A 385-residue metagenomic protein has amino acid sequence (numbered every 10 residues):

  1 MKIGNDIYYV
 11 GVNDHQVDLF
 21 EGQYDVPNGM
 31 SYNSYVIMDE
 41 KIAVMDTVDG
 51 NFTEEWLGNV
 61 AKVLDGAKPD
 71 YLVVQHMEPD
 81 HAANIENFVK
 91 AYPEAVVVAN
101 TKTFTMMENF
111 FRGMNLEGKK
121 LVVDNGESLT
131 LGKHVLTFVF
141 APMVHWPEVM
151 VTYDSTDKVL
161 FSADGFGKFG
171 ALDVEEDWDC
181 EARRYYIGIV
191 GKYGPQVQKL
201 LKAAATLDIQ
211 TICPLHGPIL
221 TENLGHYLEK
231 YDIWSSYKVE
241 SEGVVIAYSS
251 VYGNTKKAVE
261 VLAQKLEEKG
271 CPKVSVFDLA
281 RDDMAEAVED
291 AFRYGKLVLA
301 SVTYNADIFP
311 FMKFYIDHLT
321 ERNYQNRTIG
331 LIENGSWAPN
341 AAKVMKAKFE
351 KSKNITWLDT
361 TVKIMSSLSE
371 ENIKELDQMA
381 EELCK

Functional and structural regions predicted by a protein language model:
K2-K62, V151-D154, K158-S162, T255: Conserved beta-strand hairpin/beta-sheet module of binuclear metal-dependent hydrolase folds, prominently
K2-N5, A99-V149, Y193-K199: Metallo-beta-lactamase
E40, N51-V98: Active-site metal-binding motif and surrounding structural segment of the metallo-beta-lactamase
M45-T47, P69-M77, V97-N100, L160-D164 (+1 more regions): Active-site neighborhood of phospho(di)ester-bond hydrolases with catalytic His/Asp-centered motifs
N84, D283-A287: Short acidic active-site motifs
H145, V149, G165-K192, S235-E240: Active-site-proximal loop/helix segment associated with metal-binding centers of metalloenzymes
L172-I212, H216-I219, V261-L279, A287-K385: FMN-binding flavodoxin-like domain, especially the glycine-rich phosphate-binding loop
C213-E240, F314: Short N-terminal or domain-adjacent regulatory/targeting segments
